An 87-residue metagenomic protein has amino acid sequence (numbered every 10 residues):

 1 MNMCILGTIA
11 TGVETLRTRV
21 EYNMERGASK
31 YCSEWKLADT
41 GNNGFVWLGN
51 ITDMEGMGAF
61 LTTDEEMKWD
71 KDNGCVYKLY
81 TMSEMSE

Functional and structural regions predicted by a protein language model:
M1-W69, N73-E87: Short S/T/G/P-rich N-terminal loop/turn motif that feeds into the first structured element of a domain
